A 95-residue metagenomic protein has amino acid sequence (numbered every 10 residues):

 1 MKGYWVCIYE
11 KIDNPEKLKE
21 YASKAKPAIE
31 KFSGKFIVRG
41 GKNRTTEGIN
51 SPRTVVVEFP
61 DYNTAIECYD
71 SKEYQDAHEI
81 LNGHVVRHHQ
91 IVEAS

Functional and structural regions predicted by a protein language model:
M1-R53, P60-D70, E93-S95: Short S/T/G/P-rich N-terminal loop/turn motif that feeds into the first structured element of a domain
A65-Q90: C-terminal structural segments of small proteins and small subunits
